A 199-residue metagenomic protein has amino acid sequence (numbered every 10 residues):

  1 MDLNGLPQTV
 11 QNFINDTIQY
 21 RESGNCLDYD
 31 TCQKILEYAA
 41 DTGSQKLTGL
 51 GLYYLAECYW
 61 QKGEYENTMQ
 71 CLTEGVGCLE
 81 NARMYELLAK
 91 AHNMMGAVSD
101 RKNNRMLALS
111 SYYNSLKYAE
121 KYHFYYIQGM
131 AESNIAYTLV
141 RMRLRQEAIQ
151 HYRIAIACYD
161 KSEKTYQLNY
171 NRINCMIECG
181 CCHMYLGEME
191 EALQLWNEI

Functional and structural regions predicted by a protein language model:
P7, K46, E86, Y126 (+1 more regions): Residue signature of alpha-solenoid helical repeat architecture, marking inter-repeat boundaries and helix-start
Q11, L50, K90, M130 (+1 more regions): Residue register of alpha-helical TPR repeats
N25-C26, Q45, Y65, Y85 (+4 more regions): TPR-repeat structural position
Q33-A40, E74-M84, N114-F124, R153-K164 (+1 more regions): Amphipathic alpha-helical segments of tetratricopeptide repeats
